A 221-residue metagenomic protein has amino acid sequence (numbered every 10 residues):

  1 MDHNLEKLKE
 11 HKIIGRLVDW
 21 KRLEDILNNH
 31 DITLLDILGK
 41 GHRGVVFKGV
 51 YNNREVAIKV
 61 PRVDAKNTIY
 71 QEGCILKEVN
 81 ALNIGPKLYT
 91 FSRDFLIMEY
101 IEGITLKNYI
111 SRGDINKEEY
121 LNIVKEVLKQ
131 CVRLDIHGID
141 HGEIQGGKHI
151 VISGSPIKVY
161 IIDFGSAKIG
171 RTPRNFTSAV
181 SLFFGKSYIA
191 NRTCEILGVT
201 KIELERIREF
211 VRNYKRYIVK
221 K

Functional and structural regions predicted by a protein language model:
M1-D31, L35: Juxta-kinase regulatory segment immediately upstream of eukaryotic protein kinase catalytic domains
L17-W20, D31-Q71: ATP-binding glycine-rich loop module of kinase domains
K48-N52, E99-Y100, S153-G154: Active-site beta-strand termini and strand-to-loop segments that position acidic
V60-S92, N122, F183, S187: A conserved alpha-helical element in kinase catalytic cores
I84-V124: Conserved structural core of kinase catalytic domains
K129-D140: Protein kinase catalytic-loop region centered on the HRD/HxD motif
I144-I152: Hydrophobic residue at the +6 position relative to the catalytic HRD Asp in the kinase catalytic loop
G154-K221: C-lobe/activation-segment region of protein kinase-like
